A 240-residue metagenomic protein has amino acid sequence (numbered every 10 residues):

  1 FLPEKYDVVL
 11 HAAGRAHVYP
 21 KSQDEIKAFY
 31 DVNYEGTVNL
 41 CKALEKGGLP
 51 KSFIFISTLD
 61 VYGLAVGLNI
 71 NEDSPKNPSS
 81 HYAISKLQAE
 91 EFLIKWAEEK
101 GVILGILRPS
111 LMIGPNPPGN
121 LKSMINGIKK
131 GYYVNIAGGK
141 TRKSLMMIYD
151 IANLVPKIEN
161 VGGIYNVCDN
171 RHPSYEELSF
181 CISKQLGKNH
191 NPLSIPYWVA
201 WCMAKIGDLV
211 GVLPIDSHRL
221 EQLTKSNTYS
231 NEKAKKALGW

Functional and structural regions predicted by a protein language model:
F1-V32, N39, K46-G47: NAD(P)H-binding glycine-rich loop region in Rossmannoid oxidoreductase-like domains and their noncatalytic homologs
A28-G36, S80, I84-S85, M146: Glycine-rich NAD(P)-binding loop of the Rossmann-fold in SDR/ketoreductase-type enzymes
V38-H81: Conserved Rossmann-fold NAD(P)-dependent oxidoreductase catalytic core, especially the SDR/UDP-sugar
Y62-G63, G105-S123: Flexible, glycine-rich beta-alpha linker
L64, N77-G105: Active-site Tyr-X1-5-Lys
P117-S123, A137-N166: Substrate-positioning beta->alpha
I148, F180, M203-G239: Conserved C-terminal active-site "lid" loop/helix of NAD(P)H-dependent oxidoreductases that clamps the redox cofactor
I158-I215: Mid/C-terminal beta-alpha module of Rossmann-like enzyme folds, strongest in SDR-family dehydrogenases/epimerases
